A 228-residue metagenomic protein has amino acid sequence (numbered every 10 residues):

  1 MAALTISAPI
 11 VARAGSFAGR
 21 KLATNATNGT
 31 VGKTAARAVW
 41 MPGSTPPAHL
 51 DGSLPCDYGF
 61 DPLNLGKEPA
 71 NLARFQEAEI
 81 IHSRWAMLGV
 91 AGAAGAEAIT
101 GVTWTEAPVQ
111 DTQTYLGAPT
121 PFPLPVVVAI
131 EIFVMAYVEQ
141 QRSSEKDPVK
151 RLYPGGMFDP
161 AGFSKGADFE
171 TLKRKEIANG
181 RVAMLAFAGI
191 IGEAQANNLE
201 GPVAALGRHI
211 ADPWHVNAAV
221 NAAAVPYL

Functional and structural regions predicted by a protein language model:
A2-L228: Alpha-helical transmembrane segments and their helix-helix packing motifs
